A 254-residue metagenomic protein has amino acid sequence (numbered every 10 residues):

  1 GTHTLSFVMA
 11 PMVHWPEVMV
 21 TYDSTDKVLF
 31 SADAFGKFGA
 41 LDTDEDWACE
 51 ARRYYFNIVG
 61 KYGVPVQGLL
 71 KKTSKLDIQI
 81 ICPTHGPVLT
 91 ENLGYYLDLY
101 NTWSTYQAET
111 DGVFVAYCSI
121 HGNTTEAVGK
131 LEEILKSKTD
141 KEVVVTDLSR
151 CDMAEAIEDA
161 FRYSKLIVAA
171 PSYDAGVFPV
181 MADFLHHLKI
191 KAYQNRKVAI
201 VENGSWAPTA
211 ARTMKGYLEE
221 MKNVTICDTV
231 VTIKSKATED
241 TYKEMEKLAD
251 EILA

Functional and structural regions predicted by a protein language model:
G1-E45: Catalytic core of the metallo-beta-lactamase
L5, V28, V113-V115, V198: Conserved hydrophobic helix-helix packing surfaces used for dimerization/oligomerization
A10-M12, D98, V145-C151: Short gly/ser/thr-rich secondary-structure transition/capping motifs
S31, T84, A116-C118, V201: Short hydrophobic segments within beta-strands
A34-G36, H85-V88, I120: Glycine-rich beta-alpha junction loops
L41-I81, H85-V88, K130-T146, A156-A254: FMN-binding flavodoxin-like domain, especially the glycine-rich phosphate-binding loop
I80-E109, D183: Short N-terminal or domain-adjacent regulatory/targeting segments
A116-S137: Short, charged N-terminal beta->alpha structural module
